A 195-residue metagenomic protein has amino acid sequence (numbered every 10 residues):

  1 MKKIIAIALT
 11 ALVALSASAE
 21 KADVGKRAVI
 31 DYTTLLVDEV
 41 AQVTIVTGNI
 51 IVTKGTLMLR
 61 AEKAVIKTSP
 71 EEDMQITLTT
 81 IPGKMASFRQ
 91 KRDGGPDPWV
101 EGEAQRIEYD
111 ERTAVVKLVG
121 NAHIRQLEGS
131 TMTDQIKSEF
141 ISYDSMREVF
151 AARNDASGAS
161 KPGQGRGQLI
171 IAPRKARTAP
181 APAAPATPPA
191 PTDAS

Functional and structural regions predicted by a protein language model:
M1-S195: Mature-chain termini and adjacent capping regions
